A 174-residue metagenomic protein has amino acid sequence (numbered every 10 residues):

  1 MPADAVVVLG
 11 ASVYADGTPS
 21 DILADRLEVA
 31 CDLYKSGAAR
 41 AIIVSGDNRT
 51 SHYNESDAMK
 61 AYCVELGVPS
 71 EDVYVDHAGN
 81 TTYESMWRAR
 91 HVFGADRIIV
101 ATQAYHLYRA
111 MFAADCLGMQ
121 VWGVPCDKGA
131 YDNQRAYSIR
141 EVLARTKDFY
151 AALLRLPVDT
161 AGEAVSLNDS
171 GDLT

Functional and structural regions predicted by a protein language model:
M1-I139: A structural signal for short, hydrophobic/glycine-enriched beta-strand patches
A15, E28, G118, A144 (+2 more regions): Low-complexity, compositionally biased segments
R49-E55, W122, A144-A151, L167-L173: A general structural signal for short secondary-structure boundary/capping elements
S138-T160: A transmembrane-helix-recognition feature enriched in membrane-embedded lipid enzymes and envelope glyco-/phospholipid
L156-T174: Short linear elements at protein peripheries
